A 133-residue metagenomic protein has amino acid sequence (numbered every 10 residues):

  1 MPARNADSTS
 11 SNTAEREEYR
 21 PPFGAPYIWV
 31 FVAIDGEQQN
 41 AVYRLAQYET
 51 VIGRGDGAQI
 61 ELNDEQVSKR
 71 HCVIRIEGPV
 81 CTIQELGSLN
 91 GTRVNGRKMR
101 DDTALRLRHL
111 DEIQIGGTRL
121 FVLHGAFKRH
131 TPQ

Functional and structural regions predicted by a protein language model:
M1-E65, A126-Q133: Intrinsically disordered, low-complexity acidic Ser/Thr-rich regulatory segments
Q39-G117: Forkhead-associated
R119-F121: Short, charged beta-turn/beta-strand-edge "cap" motif at the junction between a beta-strand and an adjacent loop
